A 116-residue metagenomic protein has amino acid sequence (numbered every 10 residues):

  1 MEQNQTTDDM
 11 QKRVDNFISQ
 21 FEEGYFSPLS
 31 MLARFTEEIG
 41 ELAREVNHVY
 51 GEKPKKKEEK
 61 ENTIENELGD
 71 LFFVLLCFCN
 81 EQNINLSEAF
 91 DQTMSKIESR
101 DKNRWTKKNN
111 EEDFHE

Functional and structural regions predicted by a protein language model:
M1-L68, F72-E116: Flexible "arm" and connector segments at domain edges
